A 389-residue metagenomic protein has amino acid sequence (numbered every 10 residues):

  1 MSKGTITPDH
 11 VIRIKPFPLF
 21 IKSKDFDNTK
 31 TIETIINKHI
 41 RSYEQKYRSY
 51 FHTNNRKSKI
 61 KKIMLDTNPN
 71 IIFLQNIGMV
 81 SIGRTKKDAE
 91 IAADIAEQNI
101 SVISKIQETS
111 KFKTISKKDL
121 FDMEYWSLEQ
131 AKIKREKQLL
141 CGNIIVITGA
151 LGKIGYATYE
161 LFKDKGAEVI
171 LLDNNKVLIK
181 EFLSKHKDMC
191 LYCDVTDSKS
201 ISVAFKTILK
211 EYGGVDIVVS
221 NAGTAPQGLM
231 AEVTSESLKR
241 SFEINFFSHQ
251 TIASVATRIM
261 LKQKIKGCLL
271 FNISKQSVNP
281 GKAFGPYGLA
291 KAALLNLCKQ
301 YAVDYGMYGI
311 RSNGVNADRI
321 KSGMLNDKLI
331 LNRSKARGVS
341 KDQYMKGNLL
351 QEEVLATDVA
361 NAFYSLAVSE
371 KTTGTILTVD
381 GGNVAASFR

Functional and structural regions predicted by a protein language model:
L151-G152: Conserved glycine-rich cofactor-binding loop
V219, G306, R311, K371-T375: Short, small/polar-rich loop/turn modules that mediate ligand/substrate recognition or access, typified
L229-M230, S237-F242: Substrate-binding pocket helix/loop in short-chain dehydrogenase/reductase
A253, A290, C298: Active-site helix of classical SDR
R258, V303-M307: Alpha-helical segment proximal to the catalytic Tyr-Lys
S274: Residue(s) in the substrate-gating loop at a strand-loop-helix junction that position the organic substrate next
E352-V379, V384: C-terminal substrate-recognition "lid" of short-chain dehydrogenase/reductases
